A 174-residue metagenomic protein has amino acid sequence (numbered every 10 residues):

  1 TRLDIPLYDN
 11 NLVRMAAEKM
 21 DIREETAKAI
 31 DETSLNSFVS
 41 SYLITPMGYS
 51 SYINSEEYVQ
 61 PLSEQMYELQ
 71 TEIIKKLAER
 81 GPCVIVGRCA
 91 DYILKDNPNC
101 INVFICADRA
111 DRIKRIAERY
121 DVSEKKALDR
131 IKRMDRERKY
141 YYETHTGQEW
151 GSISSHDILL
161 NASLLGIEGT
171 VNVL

Functional and structural regions predicted by a protein language model:
L3-E18: Short beta-strand-centered segment that lines the nucleotide-binding/catalytic pocket of NTP-utilizing
R14-P82: ATP-dependent small-molecule kinase phosphotransfer cores that center on conserved nucleotide phosphate-binding segments
E32-Y42, P46-G48, Y52, S123-E168: Small-molecule kinase domains that catalyze NTP-dependent phosphoryl transfer to phosphate-bearing small molecules
T71, I167-N172: Short, amphipathic alpha-helical "lid/cap" segments that border enzyme active or binding sites
L77-R80, C89-N97: RNA pseudouridine synthases
A90-Y92, C106-R112, L164-G166: Conserved nucleotide-binding/hydrolysis micro-motifs of P-loop NTPases
D96-R119, E124-K132: Conserved phosphate-donor/acceptor-positioning beta-strand/loop module used by diverse small-molecule
